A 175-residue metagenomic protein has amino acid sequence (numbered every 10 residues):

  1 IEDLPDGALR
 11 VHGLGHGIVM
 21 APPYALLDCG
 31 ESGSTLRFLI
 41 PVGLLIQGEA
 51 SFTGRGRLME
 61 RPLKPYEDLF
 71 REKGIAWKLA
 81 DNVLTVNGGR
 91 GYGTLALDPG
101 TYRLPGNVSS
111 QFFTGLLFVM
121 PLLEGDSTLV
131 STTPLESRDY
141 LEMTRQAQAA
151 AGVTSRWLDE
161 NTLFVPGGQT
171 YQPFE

Functional and structural regions predicted by a protein language model:
I1-E175: Structural preference for solvent-exposed beta-strand-turn elements and adjacent flexible terminal/loop segments within
